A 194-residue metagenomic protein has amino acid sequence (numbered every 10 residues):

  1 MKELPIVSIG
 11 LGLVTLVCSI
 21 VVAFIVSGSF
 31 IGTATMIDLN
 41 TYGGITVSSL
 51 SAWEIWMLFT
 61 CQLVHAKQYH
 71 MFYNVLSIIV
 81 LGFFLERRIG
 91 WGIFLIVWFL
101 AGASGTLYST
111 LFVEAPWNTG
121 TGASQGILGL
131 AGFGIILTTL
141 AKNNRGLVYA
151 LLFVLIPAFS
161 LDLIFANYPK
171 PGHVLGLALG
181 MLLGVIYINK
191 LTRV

Functional and structural regions predicted by a protein language model:
M1-V194: A detector for small-residue-rich transmembrane helices and their helix-helix packing motifs
